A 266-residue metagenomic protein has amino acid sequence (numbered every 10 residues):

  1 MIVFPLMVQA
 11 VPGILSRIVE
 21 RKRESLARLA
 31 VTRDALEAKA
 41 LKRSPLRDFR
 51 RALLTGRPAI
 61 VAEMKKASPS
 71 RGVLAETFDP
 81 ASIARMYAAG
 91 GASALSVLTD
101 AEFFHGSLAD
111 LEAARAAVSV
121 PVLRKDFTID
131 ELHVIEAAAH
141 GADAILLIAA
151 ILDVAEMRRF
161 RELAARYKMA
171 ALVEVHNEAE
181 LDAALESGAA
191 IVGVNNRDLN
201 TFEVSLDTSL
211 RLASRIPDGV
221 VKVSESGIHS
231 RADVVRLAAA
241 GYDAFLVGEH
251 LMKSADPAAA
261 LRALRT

Functional and structural regions predicted by a protein language model:
V8-T77: An N-cap/entry alpha-helix motif that binds or orients negatively charged groups
I18, A62, Y87, A137 (+4 more regions): Conserved, mostly hydrophobic/aromatic
M64-D79, V120-I129, A170-E174, V223-G227: Active-site mouth loops of central-metabolism enzymes
K66-T77, I83-H105, A184-A213: Glycine/Thr-rich beta-alpha phosphate-binding loop at enzyme active sites
G91-A92, A117-V120, A139-I145, A165-M169 (+3 more regions): Glycine-enriched alpha-helix->loop->beta-strand junction motifs that scaffold or abut catalytic
I129-H140, E178-S187, I228-V247: Catalytic cores of alpha/beta
E136-E156, V194-F202, Y242-A260: Glycine-rich phosphate-binding active-site loops on the catalytic face of alpha/beta enzymes
R211-R215, K253-T266: C-terminal helical cap(s) of enzyme catalytic domains, especially alpha/beta-barrels
